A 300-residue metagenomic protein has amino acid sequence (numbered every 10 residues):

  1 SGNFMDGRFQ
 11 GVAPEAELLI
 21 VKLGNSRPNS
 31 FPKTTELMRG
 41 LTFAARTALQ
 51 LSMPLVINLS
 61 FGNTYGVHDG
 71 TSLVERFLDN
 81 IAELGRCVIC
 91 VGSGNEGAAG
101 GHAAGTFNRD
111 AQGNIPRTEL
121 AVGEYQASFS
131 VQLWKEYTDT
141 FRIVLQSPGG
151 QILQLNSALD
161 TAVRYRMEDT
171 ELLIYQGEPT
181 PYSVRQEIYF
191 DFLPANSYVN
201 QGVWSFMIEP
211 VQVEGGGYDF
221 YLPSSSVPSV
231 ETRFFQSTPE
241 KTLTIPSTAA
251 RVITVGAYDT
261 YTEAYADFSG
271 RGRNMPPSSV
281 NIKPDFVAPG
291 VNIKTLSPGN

Functional and structural regions predicted by a protein language model:
S1-N300: Loop-rich non-cytosolic ectodomains and luminal regions
